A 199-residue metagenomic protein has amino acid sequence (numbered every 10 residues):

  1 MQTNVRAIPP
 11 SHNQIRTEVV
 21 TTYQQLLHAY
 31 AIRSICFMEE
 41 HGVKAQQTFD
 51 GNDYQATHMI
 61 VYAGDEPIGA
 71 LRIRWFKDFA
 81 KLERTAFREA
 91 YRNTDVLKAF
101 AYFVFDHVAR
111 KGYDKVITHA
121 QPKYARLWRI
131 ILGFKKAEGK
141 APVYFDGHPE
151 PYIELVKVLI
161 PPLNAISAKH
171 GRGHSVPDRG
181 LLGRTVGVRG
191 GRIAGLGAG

Functional and structural regions predicted by a protein language model:
M1-R16, A109-R110, H119-G199: Terminal substrate-recognition subdomain of acyl/acetyltransferases
S11-T22, A101: General secondary-structure propensity
V19-T21, Q25-Y91: A conserved beta-strand-loop-helix scaffold within acyl/acetyltransferase catalytic domains
L27-A31, I35, D106, R110 (+1 more regions): Replace "anionic and nucleotidyl ligands
F87, R92-D106, I117-A120: Conserved acetyl-CoA-binding loop-helix of GNAT-fold acetyltransferases
D114: Short acidic/polar active-site loop segments enriched in Thr and Asp
